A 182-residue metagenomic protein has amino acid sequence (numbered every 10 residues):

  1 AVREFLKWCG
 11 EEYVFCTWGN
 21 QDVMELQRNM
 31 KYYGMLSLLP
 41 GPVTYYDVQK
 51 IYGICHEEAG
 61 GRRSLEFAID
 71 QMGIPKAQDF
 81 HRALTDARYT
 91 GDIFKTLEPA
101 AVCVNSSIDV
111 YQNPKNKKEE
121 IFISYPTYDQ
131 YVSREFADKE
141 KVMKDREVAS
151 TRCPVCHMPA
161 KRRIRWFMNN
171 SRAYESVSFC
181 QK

Functional and structural regions predicted by a protein language model:
L6-E135: Metal-dependent phosphoesterase core characteristic of DEDDh/y 3'-5' exonuclease domains
T96-K182: Acidic two-metal-ion nuclease catalytic site recognized across multiple nuclease folds, prominently DnaQ/RNase D-T
